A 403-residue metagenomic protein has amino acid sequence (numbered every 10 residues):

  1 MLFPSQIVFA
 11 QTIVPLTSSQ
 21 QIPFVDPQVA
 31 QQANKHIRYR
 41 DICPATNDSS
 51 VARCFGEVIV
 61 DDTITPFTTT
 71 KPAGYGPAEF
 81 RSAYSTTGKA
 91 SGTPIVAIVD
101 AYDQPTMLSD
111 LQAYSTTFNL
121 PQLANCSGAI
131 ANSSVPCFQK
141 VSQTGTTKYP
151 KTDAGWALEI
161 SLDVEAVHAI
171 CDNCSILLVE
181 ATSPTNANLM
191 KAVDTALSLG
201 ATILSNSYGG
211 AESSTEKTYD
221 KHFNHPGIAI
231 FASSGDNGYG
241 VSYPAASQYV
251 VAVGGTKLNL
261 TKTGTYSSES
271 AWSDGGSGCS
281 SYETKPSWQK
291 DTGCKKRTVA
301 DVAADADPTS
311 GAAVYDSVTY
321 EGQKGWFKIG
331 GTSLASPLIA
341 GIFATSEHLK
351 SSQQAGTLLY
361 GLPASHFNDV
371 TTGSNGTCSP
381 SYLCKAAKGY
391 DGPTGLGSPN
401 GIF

Functional and structural regions predicted by a protein language model:
L2-V8: C-terminal segment of classical bacterial N-terminal signal peptides
F3, T17, L359-P363: Compositionally biased amphipathic helical and low-complexity segments enriched in hydrophobic
A10-E165, A169-I170, T182, S207 (+2 more regions): N-terminal zymogen propeptides
T46, E57, A129, K140 (+4 more regions): General secretory precursor processing signal
A169-I170, L177-F403: Extracellular protease catalytic domains of secreted zymogens
